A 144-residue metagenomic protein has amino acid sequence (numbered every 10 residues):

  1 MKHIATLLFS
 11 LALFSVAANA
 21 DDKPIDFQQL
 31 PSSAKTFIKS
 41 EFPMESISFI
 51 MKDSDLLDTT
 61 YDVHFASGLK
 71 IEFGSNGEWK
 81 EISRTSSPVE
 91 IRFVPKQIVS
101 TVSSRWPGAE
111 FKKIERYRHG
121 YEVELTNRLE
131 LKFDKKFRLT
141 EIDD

Functional and structural regions predicted by a protein language model:
M1-P24, I38: Bacterial Sec-dependent N-terminal signal peptides
D21-D144: Interaction-mediating elements
